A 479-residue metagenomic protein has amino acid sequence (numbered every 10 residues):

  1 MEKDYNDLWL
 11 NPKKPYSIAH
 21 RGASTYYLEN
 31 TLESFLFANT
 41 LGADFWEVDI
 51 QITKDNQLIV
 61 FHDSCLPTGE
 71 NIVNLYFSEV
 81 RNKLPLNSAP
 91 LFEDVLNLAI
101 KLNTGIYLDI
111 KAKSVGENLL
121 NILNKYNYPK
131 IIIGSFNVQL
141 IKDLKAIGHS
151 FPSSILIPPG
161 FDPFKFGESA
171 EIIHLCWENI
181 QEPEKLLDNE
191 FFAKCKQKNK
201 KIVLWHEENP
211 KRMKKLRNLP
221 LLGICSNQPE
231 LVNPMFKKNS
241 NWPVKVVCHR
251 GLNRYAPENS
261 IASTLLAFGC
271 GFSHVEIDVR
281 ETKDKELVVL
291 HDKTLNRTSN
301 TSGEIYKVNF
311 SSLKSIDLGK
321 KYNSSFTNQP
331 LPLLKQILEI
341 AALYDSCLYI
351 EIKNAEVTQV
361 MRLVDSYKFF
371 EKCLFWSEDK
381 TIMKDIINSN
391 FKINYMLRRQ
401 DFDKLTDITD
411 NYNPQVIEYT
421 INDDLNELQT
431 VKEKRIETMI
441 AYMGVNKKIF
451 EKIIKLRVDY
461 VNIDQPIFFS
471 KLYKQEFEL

Functional and structural regions predicted by a protein language model:
M1-L479: Phosphate-group recognition and catalysis centered on beta-loop-alpha active-site segments
